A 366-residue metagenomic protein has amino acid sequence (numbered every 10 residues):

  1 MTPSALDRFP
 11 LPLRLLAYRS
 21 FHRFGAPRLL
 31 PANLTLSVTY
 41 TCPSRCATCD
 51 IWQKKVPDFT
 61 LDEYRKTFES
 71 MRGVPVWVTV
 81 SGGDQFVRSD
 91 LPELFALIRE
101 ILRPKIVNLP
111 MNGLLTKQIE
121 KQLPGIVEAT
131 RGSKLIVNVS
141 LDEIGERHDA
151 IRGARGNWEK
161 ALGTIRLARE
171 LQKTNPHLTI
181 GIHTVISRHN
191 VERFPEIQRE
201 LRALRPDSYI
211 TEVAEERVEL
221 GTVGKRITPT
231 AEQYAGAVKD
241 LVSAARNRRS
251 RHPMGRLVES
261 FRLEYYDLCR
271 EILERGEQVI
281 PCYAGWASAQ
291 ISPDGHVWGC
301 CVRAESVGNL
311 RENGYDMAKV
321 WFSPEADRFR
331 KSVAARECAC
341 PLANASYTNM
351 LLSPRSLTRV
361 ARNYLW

Functional and structural regions predicted by a protein language model:
M1, G132, I136-S288, S292-D294 (+3 more regions): Radical SAM enzyme [4Fe-4S]-AdoMet core and its adjacent flexible, acidic and glycine-rich loops/tails across
M1-P31, R249-E274, S346-W366: Alpha-helical membrane-targeting segments
T2-K134, R217, P229: Conserved alpha-helical substructure of the radical SAM core
P27-S37, Y265-E271, G285, W321-K331: Short, intrinsically disordered, charge-biased short linear motifs at domain edges
P43, A47-D50, Y283, C338-P341: Cys/His/Pro-rich metal-binding microdomains
T48, W52-K55, S288, S306-V307 (+1 more regions): Secreted/processed peptides and extracellular or luminal domains of membrane proteins
V279, D294-W366: Flexible mid-to-C-terminal extensions adjoining Fe-S/redox cofactors in radical SAM and related proteins
